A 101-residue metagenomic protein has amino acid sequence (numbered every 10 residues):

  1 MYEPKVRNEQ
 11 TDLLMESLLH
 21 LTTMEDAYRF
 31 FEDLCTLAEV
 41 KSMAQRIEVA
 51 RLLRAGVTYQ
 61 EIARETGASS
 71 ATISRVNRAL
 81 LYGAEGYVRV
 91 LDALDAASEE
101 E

Functional and structural regions predicted by a protein language model:
M1-L21: General nucleic-acid-binding
L18-T22, Y28, E101: Active-site anion-handling motifs in enzyme catalytic cores
L21-E25, L37, G56: Residues at alpha-helix boundaries and the short loops/turns that link adjacent helices
D26-Q45, E99: Short, Lys/Arg-enriched anionic-surface-contact patches
M43-V57: Short, amphipathic alpha-helical "recognition" segments used to contact nucleic acids or chromatin
R54-E61, A93-E101: Long, compositionally biased
E61-T66, I73: Short alpha-helical "recognition helix" segments of helix-turn-helix
S69-A97: C-terminal structural segments of small proteins and small subunits
